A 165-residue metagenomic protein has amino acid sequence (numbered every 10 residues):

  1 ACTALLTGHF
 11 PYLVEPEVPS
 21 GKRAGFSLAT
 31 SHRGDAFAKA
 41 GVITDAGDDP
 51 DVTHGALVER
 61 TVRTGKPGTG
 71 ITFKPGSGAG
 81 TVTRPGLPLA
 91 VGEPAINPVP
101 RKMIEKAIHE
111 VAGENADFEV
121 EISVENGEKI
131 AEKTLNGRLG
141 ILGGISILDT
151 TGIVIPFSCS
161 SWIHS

Functional and structural regions predicted by a protein language model:
A1-L139: Generic N-terminal targeting/processing segments that precede catalytic cores or assembly contacts
E125, K129, G137-S165: Glycine-rich anion/phosphate-binding loop at the beta-strand->alpha-helix junction
